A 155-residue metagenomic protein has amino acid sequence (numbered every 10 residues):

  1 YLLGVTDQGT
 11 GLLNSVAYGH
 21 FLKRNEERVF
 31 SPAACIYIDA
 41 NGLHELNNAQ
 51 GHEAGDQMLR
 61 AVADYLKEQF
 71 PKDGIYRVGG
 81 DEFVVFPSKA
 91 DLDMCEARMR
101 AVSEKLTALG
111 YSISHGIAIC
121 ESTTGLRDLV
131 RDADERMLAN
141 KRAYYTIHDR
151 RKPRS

Functional and structural regions predicted by a protein language model:
V5, L12-A34, N41-E68, Y76-G80 (+4 more regions): Conserved long alpha-helical elements within nucleotide-processing catalytic cores of c-di-GMP signaling and class III
H20-K23, R77, T146-S155: PAS/LOV and related PAS-like sensory modules
E26-V29, L106, Y144: A general structural signal marking secondary-structure boundaries and capping sites
H52, E96-E104, A118-P153: Catalytic-core segments of nucleotide cyclases and related cyclic-nucleotide turnover enzymes
E68-K72, A97-S112: Short catalytic/binding micro-motifs of nucleotide second-messenger systems
V85-A90, I119-E121: Short beta-strand-to-loop capping motifs
